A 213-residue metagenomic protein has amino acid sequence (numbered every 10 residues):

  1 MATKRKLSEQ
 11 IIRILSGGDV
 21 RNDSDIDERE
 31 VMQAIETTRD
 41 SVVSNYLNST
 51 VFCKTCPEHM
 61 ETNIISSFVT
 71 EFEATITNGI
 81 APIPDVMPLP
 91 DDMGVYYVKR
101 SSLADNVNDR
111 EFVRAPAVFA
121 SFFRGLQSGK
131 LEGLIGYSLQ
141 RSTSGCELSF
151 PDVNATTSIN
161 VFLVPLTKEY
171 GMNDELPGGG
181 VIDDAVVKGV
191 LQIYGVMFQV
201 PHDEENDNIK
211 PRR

Functional and structural regions predicted by a protein language model:
M1-R213: Glycine-enriched, solvent-exposed interface loops adjoining structured elements
